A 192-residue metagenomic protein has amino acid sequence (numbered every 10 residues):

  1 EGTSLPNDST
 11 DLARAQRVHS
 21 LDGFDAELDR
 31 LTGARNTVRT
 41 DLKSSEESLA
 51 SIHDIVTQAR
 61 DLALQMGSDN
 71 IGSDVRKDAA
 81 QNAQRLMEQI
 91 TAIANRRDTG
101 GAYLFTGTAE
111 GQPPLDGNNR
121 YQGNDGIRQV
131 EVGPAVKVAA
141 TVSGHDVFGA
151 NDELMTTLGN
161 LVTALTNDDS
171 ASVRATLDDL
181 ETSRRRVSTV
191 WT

Functional and structural regions predicted by a protein language model:
E1-E110, T163-T192: Amphipathic alpha-helical polymerization modules
P113-N167: Cysteine-poor, low-complexity segments in flexible/peripheral regions
